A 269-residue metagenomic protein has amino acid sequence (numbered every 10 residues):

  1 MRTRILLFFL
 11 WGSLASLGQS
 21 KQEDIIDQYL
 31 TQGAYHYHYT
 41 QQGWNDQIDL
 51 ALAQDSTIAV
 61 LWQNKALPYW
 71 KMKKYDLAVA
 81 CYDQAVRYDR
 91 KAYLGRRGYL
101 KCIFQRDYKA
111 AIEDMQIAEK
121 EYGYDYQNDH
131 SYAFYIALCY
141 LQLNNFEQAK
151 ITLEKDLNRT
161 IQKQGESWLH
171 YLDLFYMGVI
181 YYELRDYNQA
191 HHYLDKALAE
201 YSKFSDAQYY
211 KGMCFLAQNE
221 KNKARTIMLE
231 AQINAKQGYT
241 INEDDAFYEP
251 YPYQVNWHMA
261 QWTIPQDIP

Functional and structural regions predicted by a protein language model:
G18-N64, P68-M72, A80, T263 (+1 more regions): N-terminal leader/linker segments that initiate helical-solenoid repeat arrays
Q22-D24, W168, K223-P269: Terminal, low-structured helical/coil segments at or just beyond the last alpha-helical repeat
H38, M72, F104-Q105, L143 (+2 more regions): Structural motif corresponding to the intra-repeat A-B loop/turn of tetratricopeptide repeats
D49-D55, D83-Y88, E119-D129, N158-W168 (+1 more regions): Flexible helix-coil transition and linker loops at the boundaries of alpha-helical arrays
V86-R90, E119-K120, I151-N158, L216-T240: TPR/TPR-like (Sel1-like) alpha-helical repeat modules
Y99-F104, F134-K196: Alpha-helical adaptor scaffolds
